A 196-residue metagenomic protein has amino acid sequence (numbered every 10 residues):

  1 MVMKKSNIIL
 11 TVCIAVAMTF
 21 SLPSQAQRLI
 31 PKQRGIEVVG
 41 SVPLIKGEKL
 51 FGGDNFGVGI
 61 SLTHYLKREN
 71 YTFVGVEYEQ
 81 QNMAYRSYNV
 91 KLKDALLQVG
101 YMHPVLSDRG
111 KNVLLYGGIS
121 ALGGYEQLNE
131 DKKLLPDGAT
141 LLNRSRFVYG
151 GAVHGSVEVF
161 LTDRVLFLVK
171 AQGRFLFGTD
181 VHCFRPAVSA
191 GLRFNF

Functional and structural regions predicted by a protein language model:
M1-Q33: Cleavable N-terminal export/targeting peptides
Q25-G75, R193-N195: Short glycine/proline- and aromatic-enriched beta-strand/turn motifs that initiate or cap beta-hairpins
G35, Q98, F184-F196: Outer-membrane beta-barrel "beta-signal"
S41-L44, N82-A84, P136-L141, Q172-F175: Extracytoplasmic loops and strand-loop junctions of Gram-negative outer membrane beta-barrel proteins
K49-N55, S87-D94, T140-F147, D180-R185: Replace "Gram-negative outer membrane beta-barrel proteins" with "bacterial and organellar outer membrane beta-barrel
V58-L62, L97-Y101, V153-G155, V159 (+1 more regions): Membrane-embedded beta-strands of outer-membrane beta-barrel proteins, especially the hydrophobic/small aromatic
S61-P136, V165, F194-F196: Gram-negative (and chloroplast) outer-membrane scaffold detector with strong preference for beta-barrel transmembrane
G151-A171: Surface-exposed extracellular loop regions of Gram-negative outer-membrane beta-barrel proteins
